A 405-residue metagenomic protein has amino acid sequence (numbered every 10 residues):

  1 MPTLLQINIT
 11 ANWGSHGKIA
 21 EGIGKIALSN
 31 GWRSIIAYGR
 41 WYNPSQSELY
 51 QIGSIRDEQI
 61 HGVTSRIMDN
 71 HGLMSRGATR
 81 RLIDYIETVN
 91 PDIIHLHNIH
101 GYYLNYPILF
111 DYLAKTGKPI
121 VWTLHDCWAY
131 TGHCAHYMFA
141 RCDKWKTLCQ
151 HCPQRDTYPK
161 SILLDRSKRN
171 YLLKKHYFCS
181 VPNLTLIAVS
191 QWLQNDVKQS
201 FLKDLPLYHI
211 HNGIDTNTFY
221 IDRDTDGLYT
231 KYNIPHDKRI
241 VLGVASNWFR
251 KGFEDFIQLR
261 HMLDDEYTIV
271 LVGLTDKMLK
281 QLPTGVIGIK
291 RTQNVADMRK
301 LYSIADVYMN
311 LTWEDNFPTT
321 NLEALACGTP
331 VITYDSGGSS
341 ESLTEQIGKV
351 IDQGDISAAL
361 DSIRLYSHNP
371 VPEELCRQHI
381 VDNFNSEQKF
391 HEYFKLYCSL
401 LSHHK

Functional and structural regions predicted by a protein language model:
I187, P235-K251, I257-R260: Conserved donor-binding/catalytic core segment of Leloir-type glycosyltransferases
G273-A296: Nucleotide-activated donor-binding/catalytic signature segment of Leloir-type glycosyltransferases, i.e., the conserved
K280, D335-V350: Short acidic/histidine- and often glycine-rich active-site loop of Leloir-type glycosyltransferases that engages
K300-A305: Short alpha-helical donor nucleotide-sugar binding micro-motif in glycosyltransferases
W313: Aromatic "clamp/platform" in nucleotide-sugar-dependent glycosyltransferases that forms part of the donor/acceptor
P330-T333: Short hydrophobic beta-strand element within catalytic cores of glycosyltransferases and related nucleotide-activated
E345-D355, R364-P370: Conserved acidic donor-binding segment of nucleotide-sugar-dependent glycosyltransferases
P370-K395: A short, well-ordered alpha-helix in the C-terminal region of glycosyltransferases
